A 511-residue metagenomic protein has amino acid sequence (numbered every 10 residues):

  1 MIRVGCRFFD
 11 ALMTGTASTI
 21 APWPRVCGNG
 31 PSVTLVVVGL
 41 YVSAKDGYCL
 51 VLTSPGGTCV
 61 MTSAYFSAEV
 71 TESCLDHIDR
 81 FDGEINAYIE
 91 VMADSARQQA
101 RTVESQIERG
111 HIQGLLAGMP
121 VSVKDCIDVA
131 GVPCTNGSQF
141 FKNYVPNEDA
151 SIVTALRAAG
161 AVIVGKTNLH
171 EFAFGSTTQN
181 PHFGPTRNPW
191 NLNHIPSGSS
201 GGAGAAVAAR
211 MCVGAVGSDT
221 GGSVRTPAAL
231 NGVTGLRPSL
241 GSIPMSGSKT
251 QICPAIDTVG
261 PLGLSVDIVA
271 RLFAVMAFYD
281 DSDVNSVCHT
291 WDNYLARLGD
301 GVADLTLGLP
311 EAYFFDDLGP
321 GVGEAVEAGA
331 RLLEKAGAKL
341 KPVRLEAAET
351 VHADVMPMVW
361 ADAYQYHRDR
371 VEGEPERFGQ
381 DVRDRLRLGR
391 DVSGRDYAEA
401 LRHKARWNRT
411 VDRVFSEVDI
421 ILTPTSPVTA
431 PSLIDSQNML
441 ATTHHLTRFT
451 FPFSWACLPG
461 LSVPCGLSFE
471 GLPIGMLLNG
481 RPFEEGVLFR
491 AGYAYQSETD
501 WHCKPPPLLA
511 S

Functional and structural regions predicted by a protein language model:
G5, G15-T19, G28-S32, G39 (+2 more regions): Intrinsically disordered, low-complexity segments enriched in small polar residues
T53-T220, A336: Gly/Ser-rich catalytic/binding loops embedded in alpha/beta enzyme cores
F66-E69, R80, T154, A158 (+6 more regions): Structural helix-boundary/capping segments
L75, S105, N168, G301-V302 (+5 more regions): Serine-dependent amide/ester hydrolase catalytic core
N86-I89, D283-W291, D304-T306, E311-A312 (+2 more regions): Flexible, acidic loop-helix segments that line cofactor/substrate-binding pockets
L116-N136, A296, G301-G308, M358-D412 (+1 more regions): Short helix-loop capping/hinge segments that flank enzyme active sites or metal/cofactor-binding pockets
C134-N143, G319-P320, P431-M439: Glycine/threonine-rich flexible loop motifs
